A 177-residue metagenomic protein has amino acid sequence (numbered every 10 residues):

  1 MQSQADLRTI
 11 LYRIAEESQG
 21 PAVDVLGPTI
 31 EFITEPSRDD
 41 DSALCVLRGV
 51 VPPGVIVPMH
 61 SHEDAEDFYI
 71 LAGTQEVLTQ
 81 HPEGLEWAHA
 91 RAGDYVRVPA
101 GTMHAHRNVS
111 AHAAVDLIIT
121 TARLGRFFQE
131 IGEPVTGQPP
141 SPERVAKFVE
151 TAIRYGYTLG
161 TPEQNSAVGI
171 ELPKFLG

Functional and structural regions predicted by a protein language model:
M1-L44, V135, P139, K147-G177: A short, N-terminal "cap"/entry segment at the start of jelly-roll beta-barrel domains of the cupin/DSBH fold
I14-E16, D39-A43, D67-Y69, H81-A100: Short acidic-glycine-tyrosine-enriched beta hairpin
E31-T34, L47-H62: Conserved short histidine dyad/triad with adjacent acidic residue
V55, Q75, E83-G84, R126 (+2 more regions): Hydrophobic small-molecule pocket/channel-lining residues, especially in calycin-type beta-barrels
I56-V57, G73-T79, Y95-V96: Short beta-strand segments in beta-sandwich/barrel cores
D67, T74-E76, M103, A113: Structural motif
A92, A100-G125: Ligand-binding loop in jelly-roll beta-barrel domains
L124-F128, P139: A short beta-to-alpha transition loop/helix N-cap that caps and shapes the active-site region
